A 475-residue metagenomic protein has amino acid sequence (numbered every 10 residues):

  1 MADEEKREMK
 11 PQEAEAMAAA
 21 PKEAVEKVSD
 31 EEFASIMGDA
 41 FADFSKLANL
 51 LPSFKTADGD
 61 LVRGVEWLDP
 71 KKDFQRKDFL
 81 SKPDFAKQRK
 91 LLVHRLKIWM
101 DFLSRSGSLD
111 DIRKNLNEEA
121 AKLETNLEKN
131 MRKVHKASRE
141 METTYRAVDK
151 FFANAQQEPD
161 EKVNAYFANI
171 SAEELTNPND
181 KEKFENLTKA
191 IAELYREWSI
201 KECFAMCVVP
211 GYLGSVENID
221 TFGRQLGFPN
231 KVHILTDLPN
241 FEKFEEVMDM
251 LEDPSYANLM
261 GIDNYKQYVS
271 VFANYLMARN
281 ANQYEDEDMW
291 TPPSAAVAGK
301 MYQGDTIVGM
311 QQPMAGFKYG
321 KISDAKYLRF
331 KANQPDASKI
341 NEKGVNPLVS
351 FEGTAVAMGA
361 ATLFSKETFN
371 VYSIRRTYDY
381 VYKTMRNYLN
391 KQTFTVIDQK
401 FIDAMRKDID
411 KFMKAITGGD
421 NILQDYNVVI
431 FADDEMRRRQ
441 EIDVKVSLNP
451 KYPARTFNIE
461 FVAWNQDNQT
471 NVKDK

Functional and structural regions predicted by a protein language model:
A2-V396, N421-D425, F431-D433: A glycine- and small-residue-enriched flexible loop/hinge signal that marks low-structured segments
D3, T377-V381, M385, M405 (+3 more regions): Generic hydrophobic secondary-structure signal
Y212, K414, K451: Residue-level marker of positions within ordered structural domains that often coincide with functionally constrained
F401, M405-S447: C-terminal structured domain segments
A432-K475: C-terminal edge-of-domain segments
